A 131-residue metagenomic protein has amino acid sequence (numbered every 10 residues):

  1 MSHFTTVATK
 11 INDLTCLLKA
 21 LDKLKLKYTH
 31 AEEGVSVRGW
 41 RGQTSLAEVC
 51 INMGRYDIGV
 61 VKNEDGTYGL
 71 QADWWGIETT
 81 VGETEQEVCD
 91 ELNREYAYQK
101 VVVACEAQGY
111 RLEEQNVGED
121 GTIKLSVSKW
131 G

Functional and structural regions predicted by a protein language model:
M1-G131: Interaction-mediating elements
